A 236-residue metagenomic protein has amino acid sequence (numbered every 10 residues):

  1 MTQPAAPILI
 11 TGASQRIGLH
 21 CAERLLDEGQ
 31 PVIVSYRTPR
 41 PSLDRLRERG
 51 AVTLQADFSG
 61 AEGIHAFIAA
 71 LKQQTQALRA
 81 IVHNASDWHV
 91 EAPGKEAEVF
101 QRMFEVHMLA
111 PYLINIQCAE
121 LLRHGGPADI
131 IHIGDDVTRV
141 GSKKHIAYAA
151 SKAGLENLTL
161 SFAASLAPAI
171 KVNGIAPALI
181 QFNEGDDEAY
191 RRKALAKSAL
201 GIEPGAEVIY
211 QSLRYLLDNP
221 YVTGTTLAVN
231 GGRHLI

Functional and structural regions predicted by a protein language model:
S14-Q15: Conserved glycine-rich cofactor-binding loop
E48-E62: Rossmann-fold cofactor-recognition segment
N84-V90, G232: Conserved NAD(P)H cofactor-binding loop of Rossmann-fold oxidoreductase domains
E91, R123, P127-G154, T159-A167 (+1 more regions): Catalytic loop of short-chain dehydrogenase/reductase
E91-F104, A194: Substrate-binding pocket helix/loop in short-chain dehydrogenase/reductase
A169-K171, T223-G224: Short, small/polar-rich loop/turn modules that mediate ligand/substrate recognition or access, typified
A206-V229, H234: C-terminal substrate-recognition "lid" of short-chain dehydrogenase/reductases
